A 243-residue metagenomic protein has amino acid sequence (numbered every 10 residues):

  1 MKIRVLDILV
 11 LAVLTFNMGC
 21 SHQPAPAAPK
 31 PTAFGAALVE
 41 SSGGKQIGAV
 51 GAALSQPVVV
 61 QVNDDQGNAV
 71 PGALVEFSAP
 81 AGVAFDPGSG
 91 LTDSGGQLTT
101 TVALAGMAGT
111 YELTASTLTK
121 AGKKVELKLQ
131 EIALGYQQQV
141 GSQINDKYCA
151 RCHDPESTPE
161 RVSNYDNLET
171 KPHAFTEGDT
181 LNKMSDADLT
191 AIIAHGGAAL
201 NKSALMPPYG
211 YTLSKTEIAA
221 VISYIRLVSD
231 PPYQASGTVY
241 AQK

Functional and structural regions predicted by a protein language model:
M1-L9: Bacterial N-terminal signal peptides that target proteins for export
I8-N17: Bacterial N-terminal signal peptides
C20-Q137: The feature marks long extracellular or luminal low-complexity segments
Q130-N145, A235-K243: Electrostatic cytochrome c docking/interface patches
I132-Y136, A150-R151, P155-E177: His/Cys-centered metal/cofactor-coordination and adjacent catalytic loops
I144-E156, M206, V221-I225: The canonical Cys-X-X-Cys-His
Y165, E169-F175, I192-V228, Y233-Y240: Axial heme c-ligation environment in periplasmic c-type cytochrome domains
L181-I192: Short Fe-S-cluster ligation motifs
